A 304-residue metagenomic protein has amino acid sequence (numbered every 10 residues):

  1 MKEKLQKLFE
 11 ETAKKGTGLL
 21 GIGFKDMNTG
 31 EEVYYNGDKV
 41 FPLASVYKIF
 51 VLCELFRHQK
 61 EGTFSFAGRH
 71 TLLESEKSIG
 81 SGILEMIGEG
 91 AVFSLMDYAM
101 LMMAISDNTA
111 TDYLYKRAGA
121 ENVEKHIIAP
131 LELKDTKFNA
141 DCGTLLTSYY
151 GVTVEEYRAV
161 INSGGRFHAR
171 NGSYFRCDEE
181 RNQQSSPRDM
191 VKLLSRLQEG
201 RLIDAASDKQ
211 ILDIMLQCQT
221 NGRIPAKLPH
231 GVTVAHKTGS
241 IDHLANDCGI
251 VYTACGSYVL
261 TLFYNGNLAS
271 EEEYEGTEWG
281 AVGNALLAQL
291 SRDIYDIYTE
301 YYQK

Functional and structural regions predicted by a protein language model:
M1-E10, E121, N182, P187 (+1 more regions): Structured C-terminal helix/loop/strand segments within mature extracytoplasmic catalytic/sensor domains
M1-V152: Active-site-adjacent loops and short helices of periplasmic peptidoglycan-processing enzymes
E3, E11, G16, E61 (+2 more regions): Extended alpha-helical regions
V33-K39, F175-D178, E275: Short amphipathic alpha-helical segments at helix-loop
D38, S81, I128-A129, A140-D141 (+5 more regions): Alpha-helix boundary/capping detector
L73-S75, E85-M86, Y98-A99, I161-S163 (+3 more regions): Short, flexible segments with low predicted structural confidence
D112-L194, E199: Mid-domain, small-residue-enriched loop/turn segments at the edges of structured enzyme/sensor domains
